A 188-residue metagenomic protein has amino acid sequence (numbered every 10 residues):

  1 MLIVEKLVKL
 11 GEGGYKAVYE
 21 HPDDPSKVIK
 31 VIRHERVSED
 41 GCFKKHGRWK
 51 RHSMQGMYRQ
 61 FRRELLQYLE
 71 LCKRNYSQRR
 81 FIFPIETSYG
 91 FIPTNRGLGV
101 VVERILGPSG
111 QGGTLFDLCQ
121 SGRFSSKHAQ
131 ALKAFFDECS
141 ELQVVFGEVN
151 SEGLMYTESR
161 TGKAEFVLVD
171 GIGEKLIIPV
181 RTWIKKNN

Functional and structural regions predicted by a protein language model:
M1-K9: Conserved N-terminal boundary motif of the eukaryotic protein kinase catalytic domain
G14-K73: ATP-binding glycine-rich loop module of kinase domains
E20-H21, R104, Y156-E158: Conserved hydrophobic "DFG−1" position in protein kinase catalytic cores
D24, G97-L98, K163-A164: Conserved catalytic motifs of the protein kinase core domain
V28-H34, E103, D170-I172: Active-site ExK catalytic segment of metal-dependent nucleases
G47-M54, C119-L132, D137-G147, Y156-N188: C-lobe/activation-segment region of protein kinase-like
N75-H128: Conserved structural core of kinase catalytic domains
P84-F91, V144-E158: A short glycine-rich, hydrophobically flanked beta-strand micro-motif that places a catalytic Asp/Glu for divalent metal
